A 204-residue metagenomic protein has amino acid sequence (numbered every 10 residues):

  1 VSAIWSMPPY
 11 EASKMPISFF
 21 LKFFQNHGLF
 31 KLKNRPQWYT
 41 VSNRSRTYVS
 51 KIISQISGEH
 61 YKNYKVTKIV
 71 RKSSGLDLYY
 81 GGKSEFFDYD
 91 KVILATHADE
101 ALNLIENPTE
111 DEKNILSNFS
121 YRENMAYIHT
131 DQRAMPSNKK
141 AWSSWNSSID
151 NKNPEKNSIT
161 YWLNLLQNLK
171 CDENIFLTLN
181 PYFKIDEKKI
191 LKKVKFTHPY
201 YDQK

Functional and structural regions predicted by a protein language model:
V1-I69: Active-site/ligand-binding neighborhood in enzyme catalytic cores
T67-Y201: Mid-domain catalytic core of redox enzymes that form a hydrophobic substrate pocket/lid adjacent to a catalytic redox
